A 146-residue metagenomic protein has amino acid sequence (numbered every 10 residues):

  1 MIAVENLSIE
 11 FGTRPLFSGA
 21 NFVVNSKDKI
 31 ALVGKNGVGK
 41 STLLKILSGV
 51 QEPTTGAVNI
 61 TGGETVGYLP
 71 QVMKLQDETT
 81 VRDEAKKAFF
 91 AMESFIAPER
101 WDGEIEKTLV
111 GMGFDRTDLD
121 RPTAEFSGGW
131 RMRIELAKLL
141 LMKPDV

Functional and structural regions predicted by a protein language model:
M1-V146: ABC ATP-binding cassette signature C-motif
